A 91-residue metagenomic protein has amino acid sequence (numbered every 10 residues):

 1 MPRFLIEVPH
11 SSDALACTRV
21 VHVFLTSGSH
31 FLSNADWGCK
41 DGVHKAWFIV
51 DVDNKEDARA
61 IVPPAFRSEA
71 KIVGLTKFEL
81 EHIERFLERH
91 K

Functional and structural regions predicted by a protein language model:
M1-K91: Conserved, structured core segments of small domains
